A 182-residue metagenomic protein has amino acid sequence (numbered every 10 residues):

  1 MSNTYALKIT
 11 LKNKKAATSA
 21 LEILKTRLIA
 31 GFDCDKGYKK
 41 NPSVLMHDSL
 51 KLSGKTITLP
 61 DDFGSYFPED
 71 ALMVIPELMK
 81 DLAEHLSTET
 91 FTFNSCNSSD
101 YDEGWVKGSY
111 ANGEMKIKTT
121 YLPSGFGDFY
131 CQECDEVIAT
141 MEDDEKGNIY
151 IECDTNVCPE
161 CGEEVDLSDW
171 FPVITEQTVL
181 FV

Functional and structural regions predicted by a protein language model:
M1-F32, L180-V182: Short, extreme N-terminal segment that most often corresponds to the first beta-strand
K39-V182: Charged interaction segments
